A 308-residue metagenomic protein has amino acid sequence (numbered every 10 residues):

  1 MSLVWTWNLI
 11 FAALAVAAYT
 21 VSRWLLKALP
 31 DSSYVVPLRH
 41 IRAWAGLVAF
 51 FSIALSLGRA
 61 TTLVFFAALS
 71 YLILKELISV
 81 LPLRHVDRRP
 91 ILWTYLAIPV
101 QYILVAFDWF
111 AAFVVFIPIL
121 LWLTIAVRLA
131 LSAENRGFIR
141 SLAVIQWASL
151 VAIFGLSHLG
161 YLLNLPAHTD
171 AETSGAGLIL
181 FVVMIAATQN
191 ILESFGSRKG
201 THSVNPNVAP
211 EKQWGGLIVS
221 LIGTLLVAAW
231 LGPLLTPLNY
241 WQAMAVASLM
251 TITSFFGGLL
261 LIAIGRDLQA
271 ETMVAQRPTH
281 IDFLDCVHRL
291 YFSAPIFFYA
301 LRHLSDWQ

Functional and structural regions predicted by a protein language model:
M1-T253: Membrane-embedded alpha-helical bundles of polytopic integral membrane proteins
L92, S149, I153, G257 (+1 more regions): Membrane-embedded alpha-helical segments of transport systems, primarily multispan ion/solute transporters
S197-G200, I264-L268, Q276-T279, I296: Re-entrant/interfacial helical elements at transmembrane boundaries that shape and gate the permeation pathway
I252-L268: Juxtamembrane non-transmembrane "cap" segments at the membrane-aqueous interface of multi-pass membrane proteins
L268-L290: Interfacial loop-to-transmembrane junctions
Y299-Q308: Juxtamembrane boundary at the C-terminal end of a transmembrane helix
